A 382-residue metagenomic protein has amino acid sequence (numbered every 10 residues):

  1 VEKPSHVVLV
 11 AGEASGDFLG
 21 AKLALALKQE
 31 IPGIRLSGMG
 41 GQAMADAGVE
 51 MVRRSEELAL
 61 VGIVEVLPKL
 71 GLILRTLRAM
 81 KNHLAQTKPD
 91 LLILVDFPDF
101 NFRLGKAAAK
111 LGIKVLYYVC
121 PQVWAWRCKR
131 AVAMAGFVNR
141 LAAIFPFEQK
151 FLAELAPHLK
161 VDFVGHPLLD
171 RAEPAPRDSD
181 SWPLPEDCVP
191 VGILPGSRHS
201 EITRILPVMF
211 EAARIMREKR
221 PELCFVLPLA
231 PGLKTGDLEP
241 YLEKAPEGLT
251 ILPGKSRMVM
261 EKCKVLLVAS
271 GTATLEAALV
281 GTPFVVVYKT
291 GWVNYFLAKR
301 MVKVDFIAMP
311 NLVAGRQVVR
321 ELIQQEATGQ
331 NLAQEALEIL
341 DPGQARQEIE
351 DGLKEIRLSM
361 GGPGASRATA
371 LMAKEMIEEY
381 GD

Functional and structural regions predicted by a protein language model:
V1-D382: Nucleotide-activated sugar donor-binding and catalytic core shared by glycosyltransferases and related lipid-linked
